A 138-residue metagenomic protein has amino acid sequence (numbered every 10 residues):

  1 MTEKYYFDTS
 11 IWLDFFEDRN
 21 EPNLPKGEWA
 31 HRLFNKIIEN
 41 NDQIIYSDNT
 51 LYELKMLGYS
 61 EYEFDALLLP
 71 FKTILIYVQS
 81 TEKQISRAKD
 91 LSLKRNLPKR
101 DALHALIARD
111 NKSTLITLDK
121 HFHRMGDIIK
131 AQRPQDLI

Functional and structural regions predicted by a protein language model:
M1-I45, M56-D65, I138: Short, well-structured N-terminal submotif of metal-dependent ribonuclease cores
M1-K4, K36, Y77, A105 (+1 more regions): Acidic, PIN/NYN-like endoribonuclease modules and their adjacent C-terminal/linker elements
W12, L51, F122-H123: A generic structural signal for short hydrophobic patches within well-formed alpha-helices
D48: Short, conserved active-site loops that position catalytic residues or coordinate cofactors/metal ions across diverse
L51-K55, K72, K89: Amphipathic alpha-helical segments within well-ordered protein domains
L75-L118: Active-site neighborhoods of divalent-metal-dependent phosphate/nucleic-acid chemistry enzymes
